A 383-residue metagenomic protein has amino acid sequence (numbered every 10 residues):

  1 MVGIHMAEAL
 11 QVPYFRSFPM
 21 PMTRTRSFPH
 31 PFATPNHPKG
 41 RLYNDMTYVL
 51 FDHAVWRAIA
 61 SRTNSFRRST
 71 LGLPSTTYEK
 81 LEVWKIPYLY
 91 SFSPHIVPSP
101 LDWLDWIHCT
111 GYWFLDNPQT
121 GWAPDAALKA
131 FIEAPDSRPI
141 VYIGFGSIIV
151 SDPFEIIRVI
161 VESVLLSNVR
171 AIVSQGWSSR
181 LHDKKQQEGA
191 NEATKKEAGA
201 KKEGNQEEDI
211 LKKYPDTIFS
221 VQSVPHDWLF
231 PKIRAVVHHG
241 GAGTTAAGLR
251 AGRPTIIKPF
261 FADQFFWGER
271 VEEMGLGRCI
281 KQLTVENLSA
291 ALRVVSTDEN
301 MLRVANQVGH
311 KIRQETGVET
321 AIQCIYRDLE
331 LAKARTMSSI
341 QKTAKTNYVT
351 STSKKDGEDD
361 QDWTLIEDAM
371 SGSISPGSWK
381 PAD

Functional and structural regions predicted by a protein language model:
M1-R170, H182-G204, I210-K213, R303 (+7 more regions): Nucleotide-sugar-dependent glycosyltransferase catalytic domains
Y14, Y88-L89, V236-V237, T255 (+1 more regions): Short, well-ordered beta-strand core segments
S17-F18, G240, I257-F261, C279-L283: Short beta->alpha connector loops at strand-helix junctions that form conserved, small/polar/Pro-enriched
R170-G176: Short internal beta-strands
Y214-S223: Active-site donor-binding acidic/aromatic loop of nucleotide-activated sugar and phosphosugar transferases involved
Q222-E269: A donor-sugar binding/catalytic signature common to diverse glycosyltransferases and related nucleotide-sugar
A262-A291, R303: Change "using UDP/GDP/dTDP sugars" to "using nucleotide sugars
V285-D383: C-terminal amphipathic helix plus adjacent low-complexity, charged tail appended to glycosyltransferase catalytic
